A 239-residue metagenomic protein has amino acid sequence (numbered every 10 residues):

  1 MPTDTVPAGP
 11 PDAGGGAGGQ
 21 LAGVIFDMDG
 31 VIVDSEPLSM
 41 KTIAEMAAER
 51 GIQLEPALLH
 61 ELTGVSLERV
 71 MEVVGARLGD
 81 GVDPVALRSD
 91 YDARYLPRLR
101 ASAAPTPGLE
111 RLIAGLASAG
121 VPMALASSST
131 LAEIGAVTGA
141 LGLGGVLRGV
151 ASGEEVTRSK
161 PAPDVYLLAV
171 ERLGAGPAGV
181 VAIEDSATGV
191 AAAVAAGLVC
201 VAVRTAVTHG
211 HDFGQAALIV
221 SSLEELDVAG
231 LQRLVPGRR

Functional and structural regions predicted by a protein language model:
M1-A22, A114-A117, T130-R239: Asp-based, Mg2+/Mn2+-dependent phosphohydrolase catalytic module
P2-H60: Active-site neighborhood of HAD-like aspartate-dependent phosphohydrolases
L38, L62-S66, A104-G108, S129 (+3 more regions): Short beta->alpha linker loops
S39, T63-L67, L87-Y95, T130 (+1 more regions): Hydrophobic/aromatic residues within well-ordered alpha-helical segments
K41-P84, P107: Alpha-helical substrate-recognition element adjacent to the catalytic core
Q53, V74-R111, A119: Metal-dependent phosphoesterase signature
